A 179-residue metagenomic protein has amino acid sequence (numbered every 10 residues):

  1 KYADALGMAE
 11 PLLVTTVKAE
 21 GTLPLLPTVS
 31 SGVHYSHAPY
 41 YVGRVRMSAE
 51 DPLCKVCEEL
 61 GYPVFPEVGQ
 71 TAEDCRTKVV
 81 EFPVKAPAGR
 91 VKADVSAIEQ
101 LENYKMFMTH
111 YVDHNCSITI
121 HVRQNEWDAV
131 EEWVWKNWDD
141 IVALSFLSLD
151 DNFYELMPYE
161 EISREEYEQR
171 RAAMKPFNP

Functional and structural regions predicted by a protein language model:
Y2-L6, A19, P27-P179: Catalytic alpha/beta core of large soluble enzyme barrels
A9-P11: Short, small/polar residue-rich loop motifs at catalytic or cofactor-binding pockets
T15-V17: Outer-pore/vestibule module of multi-pass helical membrane proteins
